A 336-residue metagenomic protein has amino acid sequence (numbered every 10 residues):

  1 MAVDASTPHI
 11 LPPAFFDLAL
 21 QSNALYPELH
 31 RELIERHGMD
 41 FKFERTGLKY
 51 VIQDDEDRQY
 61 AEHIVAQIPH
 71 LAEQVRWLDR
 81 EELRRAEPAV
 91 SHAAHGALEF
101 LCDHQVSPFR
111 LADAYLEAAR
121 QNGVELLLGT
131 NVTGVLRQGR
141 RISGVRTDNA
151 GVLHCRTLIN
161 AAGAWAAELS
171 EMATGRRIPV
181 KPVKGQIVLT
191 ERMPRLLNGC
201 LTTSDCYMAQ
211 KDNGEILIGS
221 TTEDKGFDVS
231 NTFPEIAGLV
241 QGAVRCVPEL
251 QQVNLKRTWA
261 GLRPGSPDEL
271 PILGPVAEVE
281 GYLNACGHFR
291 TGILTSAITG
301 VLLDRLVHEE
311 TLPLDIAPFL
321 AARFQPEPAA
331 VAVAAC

Functional and structural regions predicted by a protein language model:
M1-A5, P27-L29, G38-F43, G134-L136 (+2 more regions): Active-site substrate-recognition segment that forms the wall of the catalytic cavity or substrate channel
M1-E82, G242-V244: Dinucleotide-binding Rossmann-like beta1-alpha1 core, especially the glycine-rich loop that anchors the ADP
L11, G38-I52, I64, L71 (+5 more regions): Helix-loop-beta segment of a Rossmann-like dinucleotide-binding subdomain
D17-L20, Y50-Y60, L98-E117, L127 (+2 more regions): Short beta-strand to alpha-helix junction loop
D79-R80, L128-T130, R257: Short loop/edge segments at beta-strand edges and connector loops that shape dinucleotide/nucleotide cofactor-binding
L98-T157, W165-E168: Helical element adjacent to the flavin cofactor pocket in flavoenzyme catalytic cores
V247-C336: C-terminal catalytic lobe of FAD-dependent flavoproteins
